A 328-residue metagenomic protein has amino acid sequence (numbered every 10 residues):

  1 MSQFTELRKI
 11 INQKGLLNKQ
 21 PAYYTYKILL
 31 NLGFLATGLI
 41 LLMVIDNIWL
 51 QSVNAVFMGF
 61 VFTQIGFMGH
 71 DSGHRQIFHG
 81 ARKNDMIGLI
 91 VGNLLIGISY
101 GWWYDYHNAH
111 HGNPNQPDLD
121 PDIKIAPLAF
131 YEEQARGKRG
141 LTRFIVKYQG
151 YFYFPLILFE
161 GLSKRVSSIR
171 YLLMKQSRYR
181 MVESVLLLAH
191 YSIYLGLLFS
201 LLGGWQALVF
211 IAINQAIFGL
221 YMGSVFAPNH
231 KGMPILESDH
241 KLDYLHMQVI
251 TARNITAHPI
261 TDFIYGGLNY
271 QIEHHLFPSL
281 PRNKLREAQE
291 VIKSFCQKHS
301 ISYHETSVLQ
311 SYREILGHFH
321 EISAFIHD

Functional and structural regions predicted by a protein language model:
S2-G15: Membrane-proximal N-terminal segments immediately preceding the first transmembrane helix
L17-N18, L280: Membrane-proximal, cysteine-centered motifs at transmembrane boundaries in secretory-pathway and membrane proteins
K19-I65, G92-G97, G150-L162, S177-V225: Alpha-helical bilayer-embedded segments of polytopic membrane proteins, i.e., transmembrane/intramembrane helices
G38, I77-F78, V225, E237 (+1 more regions): Active-site-proximal flexible loops/turns
V44-I48, S72-G80, I98, H110 (+2 more regions): Membrane-interface elements of multi-pass transporters and channels
F57-Q176, K241-I326: Membrane-embedded catalytic scaffold of the fatty acid hydroxylase/desaturase
L158, M222-D239: Transmembrane alpha-helix/helix-exit interface in multi-pass inner-membrane proteins
